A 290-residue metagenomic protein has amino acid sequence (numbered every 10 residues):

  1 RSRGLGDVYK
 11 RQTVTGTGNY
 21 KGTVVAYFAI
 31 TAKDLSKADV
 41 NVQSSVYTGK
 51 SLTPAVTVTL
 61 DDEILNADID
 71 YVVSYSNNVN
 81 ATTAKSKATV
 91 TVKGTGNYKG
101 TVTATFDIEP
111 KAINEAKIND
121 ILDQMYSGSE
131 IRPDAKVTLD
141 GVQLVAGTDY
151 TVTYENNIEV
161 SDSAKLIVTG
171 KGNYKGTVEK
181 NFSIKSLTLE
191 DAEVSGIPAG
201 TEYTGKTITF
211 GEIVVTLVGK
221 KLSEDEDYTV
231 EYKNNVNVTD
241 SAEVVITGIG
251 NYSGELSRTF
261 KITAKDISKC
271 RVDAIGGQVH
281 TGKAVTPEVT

Functional and structural regions predicted by a protein language model:
R1-Y9: Single conserved hydrophobic/aromatic residue that forms the stacking wall/gate of nucleotide- or nucleobase-binding
D7, I30, Q43-T48, Y75-T83 (+8 more regions): Tandem-repeat/low-complexity and Cys-motif detector
D7, Y20, A38, I64-V79 (+8 more regions): Extracellular/luminal ectodomains and secreted, surface-exposed scaffolds of diverse proteins
K10, V14, I30, T48 (+10 more regions): Extracellular/surface recognition and adhesion modules
K10-G22, T82-G100, V160-T177, V238-E255: Append "Rare intracellular matches occur via the same short Y/T/C beta-strand/loop motifs
K21-A32, K99-K111, K175-S186, S253-A264: Terminal edge beta-strands and adjacent linker/stalk segments of extracellular immunoglobulin-superfamily beta-sandwich
T31-I64, P110-V142, S186-K220, A264-T290: Solvent-exposed, low-complexity, repeat-rich "mucin-like" stalks and linkers
G49-L52, N80-A88, G128-R132, E159-L166 (+3 more regions): Short, solvent-exposed linear patches
